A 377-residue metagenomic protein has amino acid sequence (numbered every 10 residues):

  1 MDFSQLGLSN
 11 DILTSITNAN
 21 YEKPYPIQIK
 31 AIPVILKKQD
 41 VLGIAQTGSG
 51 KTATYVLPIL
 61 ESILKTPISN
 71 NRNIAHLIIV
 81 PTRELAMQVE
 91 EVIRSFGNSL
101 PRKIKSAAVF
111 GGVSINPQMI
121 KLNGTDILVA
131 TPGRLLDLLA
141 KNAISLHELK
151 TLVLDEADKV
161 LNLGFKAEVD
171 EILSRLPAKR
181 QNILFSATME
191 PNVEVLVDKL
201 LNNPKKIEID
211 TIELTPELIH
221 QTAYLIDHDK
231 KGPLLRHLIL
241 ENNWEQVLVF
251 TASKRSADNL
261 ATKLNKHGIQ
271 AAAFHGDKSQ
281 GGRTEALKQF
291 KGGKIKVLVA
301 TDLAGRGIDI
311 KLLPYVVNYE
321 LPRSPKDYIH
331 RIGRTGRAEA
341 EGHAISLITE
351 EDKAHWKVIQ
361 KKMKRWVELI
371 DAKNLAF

Functional and structural regions predicted by a protein language model:
D2-F377: Conserved helicase RecA-like core
